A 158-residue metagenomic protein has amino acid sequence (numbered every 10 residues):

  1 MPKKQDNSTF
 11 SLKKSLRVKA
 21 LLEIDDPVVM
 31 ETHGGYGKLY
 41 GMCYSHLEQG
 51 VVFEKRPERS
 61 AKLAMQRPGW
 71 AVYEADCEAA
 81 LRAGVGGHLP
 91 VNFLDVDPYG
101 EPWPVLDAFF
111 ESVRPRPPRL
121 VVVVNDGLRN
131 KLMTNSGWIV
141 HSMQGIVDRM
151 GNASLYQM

Functional and structural regions predicted by a protein language model:
M1-K62, Q66, C77: S-adenosyl-L-methionine
P2, A64, G69, D148-S154: Acidic/glycine-enriched edge-of-secondary-structure segments
F53, E74, V123-G127: A generic structural motif
G69-A71, L120: Short, conserved active-site loop motifs that form the nucleotide-linked donor/cofactor pocket
Y73-A75, V96: Cofactor-binding loops of NAD(P)H-dependent oxidoreductases, dominated by short-chain dehydrogenase/reductases
L81-F93, P98-M158: Class I S-adenosyl-L-methionine
